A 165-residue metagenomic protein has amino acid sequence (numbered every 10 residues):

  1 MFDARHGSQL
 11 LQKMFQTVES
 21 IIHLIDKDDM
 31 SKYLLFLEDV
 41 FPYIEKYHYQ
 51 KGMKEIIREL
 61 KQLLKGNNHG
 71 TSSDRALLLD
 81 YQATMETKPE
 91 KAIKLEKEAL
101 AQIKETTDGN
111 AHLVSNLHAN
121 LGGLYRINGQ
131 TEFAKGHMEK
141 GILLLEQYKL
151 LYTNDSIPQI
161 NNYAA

Functional and structural regions predicted by a protein language model:
M1-S72, T107: A structural signal for repeat-array scaffolds
F2-L11, D28, F41-E55, Q82-L95 (+2 more regions): Short coil/turn connectors between adjacent alpha-helices in alpha-solenoid helical repeat scaffolds
F2-Q9, D108-L113, K149-P158: Acidic, Ser/Thr-rich low-complexity linear motifs
I21, V40, I57-L60, A92 (+5 more regions): Tetratricopeptide repeat
D26, E45, K65-N68, T87 (+5 more regions): Helix-capping and short linker residues that terminate individual alpha-solenoid repeat units
S31-K32, H112, E132: Short, solvent-exposed positions on alpha-helices
E38, P42-E45, S73-T87, H112-I127 (+2 more regions): Conserved alpha-helical positions within TPR/SEL1-like repeat arrays
